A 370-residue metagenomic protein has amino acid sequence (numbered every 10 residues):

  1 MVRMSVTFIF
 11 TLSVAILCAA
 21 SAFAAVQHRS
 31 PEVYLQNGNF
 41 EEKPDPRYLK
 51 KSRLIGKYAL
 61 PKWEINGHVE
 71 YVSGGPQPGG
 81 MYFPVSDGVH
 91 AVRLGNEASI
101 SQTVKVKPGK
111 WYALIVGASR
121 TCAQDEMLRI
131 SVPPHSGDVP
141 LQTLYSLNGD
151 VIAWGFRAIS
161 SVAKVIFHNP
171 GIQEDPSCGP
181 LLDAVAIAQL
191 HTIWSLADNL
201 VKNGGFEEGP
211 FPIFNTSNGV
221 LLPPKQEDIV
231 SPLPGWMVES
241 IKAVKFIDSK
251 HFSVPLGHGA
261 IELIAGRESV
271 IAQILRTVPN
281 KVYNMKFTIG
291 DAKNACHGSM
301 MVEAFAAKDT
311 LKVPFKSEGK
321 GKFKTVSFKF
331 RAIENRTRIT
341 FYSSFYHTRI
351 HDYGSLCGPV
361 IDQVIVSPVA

Functional and structural regions predicted by a protein language model:
V2-W111, G117, T121-V282, K286-A306 (+1 more regions): Aromatic (Trp/Tyr/Phe) and Gly/Pro-enriched flexible surface segments
